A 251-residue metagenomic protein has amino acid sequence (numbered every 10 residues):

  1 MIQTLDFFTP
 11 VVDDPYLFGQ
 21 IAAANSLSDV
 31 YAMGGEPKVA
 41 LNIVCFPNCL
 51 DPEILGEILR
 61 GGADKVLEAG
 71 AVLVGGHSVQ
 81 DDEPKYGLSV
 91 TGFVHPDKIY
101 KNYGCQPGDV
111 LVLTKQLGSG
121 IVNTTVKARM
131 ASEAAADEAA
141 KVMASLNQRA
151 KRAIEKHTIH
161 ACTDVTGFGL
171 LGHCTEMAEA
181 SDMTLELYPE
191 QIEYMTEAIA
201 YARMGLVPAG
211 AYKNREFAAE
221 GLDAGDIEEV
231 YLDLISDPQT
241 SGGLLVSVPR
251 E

Functional and structural regions predicted by a protein language model:
M1-E251: Helix-biased detector of long, well-ordered alpha-helical tracts
